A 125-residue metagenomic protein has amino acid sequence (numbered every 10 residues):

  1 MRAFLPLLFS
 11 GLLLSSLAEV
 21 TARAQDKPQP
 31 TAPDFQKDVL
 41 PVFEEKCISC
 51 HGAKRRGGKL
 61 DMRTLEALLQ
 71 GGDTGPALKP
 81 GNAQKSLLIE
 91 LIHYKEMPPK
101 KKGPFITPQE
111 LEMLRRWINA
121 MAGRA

Functional and structural regions predicted by a protein language model:
M1-F4: Positively charged n-region of N-terminal signal peptides that target proteins for export
P6-S16: Bacterial N-terminal signal peptides
E19-A125: Aromatic- and Gly/Pro-enriched helix-to-coil junctions and flexible linker segments
